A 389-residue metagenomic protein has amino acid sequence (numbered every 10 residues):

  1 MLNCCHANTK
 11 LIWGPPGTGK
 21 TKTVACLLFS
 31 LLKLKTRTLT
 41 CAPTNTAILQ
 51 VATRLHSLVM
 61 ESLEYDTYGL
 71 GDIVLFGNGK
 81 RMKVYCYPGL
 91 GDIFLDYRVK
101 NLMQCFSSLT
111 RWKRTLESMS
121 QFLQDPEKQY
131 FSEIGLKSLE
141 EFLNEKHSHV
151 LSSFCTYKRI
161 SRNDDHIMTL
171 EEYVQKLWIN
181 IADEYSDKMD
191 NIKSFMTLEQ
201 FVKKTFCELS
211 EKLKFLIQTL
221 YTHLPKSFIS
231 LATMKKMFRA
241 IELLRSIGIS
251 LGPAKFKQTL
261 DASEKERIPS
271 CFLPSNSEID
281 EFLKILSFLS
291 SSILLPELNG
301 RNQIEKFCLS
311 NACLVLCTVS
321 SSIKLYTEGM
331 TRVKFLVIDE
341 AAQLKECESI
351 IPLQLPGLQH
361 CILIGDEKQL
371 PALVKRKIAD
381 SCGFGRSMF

Functional and structural regions predicted by a protein language model:
L2-T9, L31-K33: Phosphate-binding P-loop
A7-L27: Walker A/P-loop
K10, P16, T38, I73 (+1 more regions): Hydrophobic anchor at the start of a short beta-strand that flanks the dinucleotide cofactor-binding loop
P16, T44, D366: Short, conserved phosphate/pyrophosphate- and ester-handling motifs at nucleotide-, phospho-/glycolipid
T21-T36, Q50-L58, Q354-L355: Walker A/P-loop NTP-binding motif
L34, S320-F389: Conserved helicase motor core of SF1/SF2 NTP-dependent helicases
R37, A42, T46-M330, L373-R386: Conserved P-loop NTPase motor core of helicases/translocases
